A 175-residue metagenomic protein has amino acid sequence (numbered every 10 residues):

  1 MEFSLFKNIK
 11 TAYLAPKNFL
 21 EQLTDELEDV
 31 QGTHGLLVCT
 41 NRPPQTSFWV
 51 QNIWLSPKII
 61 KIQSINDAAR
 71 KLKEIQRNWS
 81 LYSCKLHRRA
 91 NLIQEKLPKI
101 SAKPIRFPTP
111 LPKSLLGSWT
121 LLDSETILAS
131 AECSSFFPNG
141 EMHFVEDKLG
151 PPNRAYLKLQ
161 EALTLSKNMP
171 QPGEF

Functional and structural regions predicted by a protein language model:
M1-F175: SAM-dependent transferase fold signal centered on methyltransferase-like domains, encompassing both Class I
